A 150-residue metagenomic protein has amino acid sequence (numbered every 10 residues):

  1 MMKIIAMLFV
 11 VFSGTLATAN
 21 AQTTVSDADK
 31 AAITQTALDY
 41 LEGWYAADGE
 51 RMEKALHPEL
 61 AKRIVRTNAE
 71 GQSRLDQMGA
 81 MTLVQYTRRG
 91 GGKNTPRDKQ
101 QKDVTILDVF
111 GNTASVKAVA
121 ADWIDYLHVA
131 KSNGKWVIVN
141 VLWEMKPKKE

Functional and structural regions predicted by a protein language model:
M1-I5, Q22: Positively charged n-region of N-terminal signal peptides that target proteins for export
A6-T15: Bacterial N-terminal signal peptides
V10, Q22-T24, E150: Compositionally biased, proline/threonine/alanine/serine-rich low-complexity intrinsically disordered stretches
A19-E50, K54, P58: Short, low-complexity N-terminal intrinsically disordered segments enriched in polar/charged residues
Y45-Q85: N-terminal, post-signal-peptide region of Sec/Tat-exported proteins
V65-R66, R74-W123: Surface-exposed, charged secondary-structure patches
S115, I124-K149: Short beta-strand edge/turn micro-motifs at domain boundaries
